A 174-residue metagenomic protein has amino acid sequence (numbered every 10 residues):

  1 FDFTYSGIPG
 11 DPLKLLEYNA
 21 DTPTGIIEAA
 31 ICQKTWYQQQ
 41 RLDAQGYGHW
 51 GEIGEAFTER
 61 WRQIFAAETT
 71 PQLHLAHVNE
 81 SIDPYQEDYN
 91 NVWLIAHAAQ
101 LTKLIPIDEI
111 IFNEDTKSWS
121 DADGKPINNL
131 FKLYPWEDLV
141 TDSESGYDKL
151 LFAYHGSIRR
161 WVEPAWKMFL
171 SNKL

Functional and structural regions predicted by a protein language model:
T4-P9, T24-L174: Domain-scale recognition of functional cores that engage charged ligands
K14-N19: Short hydrophobic beta-strand that contains or immediately precedes a catalytic carboxylate
